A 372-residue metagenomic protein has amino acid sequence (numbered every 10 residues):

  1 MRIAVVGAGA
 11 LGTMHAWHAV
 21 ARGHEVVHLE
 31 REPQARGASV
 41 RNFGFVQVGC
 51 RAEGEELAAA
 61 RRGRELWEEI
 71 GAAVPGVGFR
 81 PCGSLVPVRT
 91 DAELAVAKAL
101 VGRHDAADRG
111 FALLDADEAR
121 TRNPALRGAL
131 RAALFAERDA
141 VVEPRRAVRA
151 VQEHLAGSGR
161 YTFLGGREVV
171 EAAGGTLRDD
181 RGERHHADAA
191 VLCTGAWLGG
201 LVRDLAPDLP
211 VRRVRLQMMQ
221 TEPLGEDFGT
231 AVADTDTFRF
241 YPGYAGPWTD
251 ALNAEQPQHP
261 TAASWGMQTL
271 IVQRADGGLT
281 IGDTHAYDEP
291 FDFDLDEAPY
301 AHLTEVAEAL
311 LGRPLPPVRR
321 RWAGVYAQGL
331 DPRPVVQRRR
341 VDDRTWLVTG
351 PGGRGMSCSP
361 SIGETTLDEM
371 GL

Functional and structural regions predicted by a protein language model:
R2-V27: N-terminal Rossmann-like FAD-binding beta1-loop-alpha1 element of flavoenzymes
G9-A10, P33, G353: Residue-level detector of alpha-helix initiation sites
A21-V40: Glycine-rich FAD pyrophosphate-binding loop
F43-R122: Dinucleotide-binding Rossmann-like beta1-alpha1 core, especially the glycine-rich loop that anchors the ADP
G76-V88, L113, R120-S158, T284-D288 (+1 more regions): Helix-loop-beta segment of a Rossmann-like dinucleotide-binding subdomain
T162-T176: A conserved short coil-to-beta-strand element within the FAD-binding core of flavoproteins
D179, E183-R274, E289, F293-D294: Flavin-dependent oxidoreductases
G266-Q268, R274-T280, A286-L372: C-terminal catalytic lobe of FAD-dependent flavoproteins
